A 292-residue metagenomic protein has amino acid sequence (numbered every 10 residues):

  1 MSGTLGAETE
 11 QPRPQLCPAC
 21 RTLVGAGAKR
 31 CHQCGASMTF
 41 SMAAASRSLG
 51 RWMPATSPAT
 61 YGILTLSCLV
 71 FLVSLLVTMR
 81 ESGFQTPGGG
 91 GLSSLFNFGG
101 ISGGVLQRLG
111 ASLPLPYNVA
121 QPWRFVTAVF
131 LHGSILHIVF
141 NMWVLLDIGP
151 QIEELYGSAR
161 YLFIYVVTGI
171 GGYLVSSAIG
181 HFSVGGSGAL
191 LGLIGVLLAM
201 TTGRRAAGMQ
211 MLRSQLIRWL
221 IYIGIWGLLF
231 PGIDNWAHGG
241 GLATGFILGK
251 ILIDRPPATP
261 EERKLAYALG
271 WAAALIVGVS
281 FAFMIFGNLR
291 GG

Functional and structural regions predicted by a protein language model:
M1-Q11: A broadly conserved sequence feature marking short terminus-proximal activation segments in nucleic acid-centric
S2, Q15, R21-V24, H32-G292: A detector for small-residue-rich transmembrane helices and their helix-helix packing motifs
